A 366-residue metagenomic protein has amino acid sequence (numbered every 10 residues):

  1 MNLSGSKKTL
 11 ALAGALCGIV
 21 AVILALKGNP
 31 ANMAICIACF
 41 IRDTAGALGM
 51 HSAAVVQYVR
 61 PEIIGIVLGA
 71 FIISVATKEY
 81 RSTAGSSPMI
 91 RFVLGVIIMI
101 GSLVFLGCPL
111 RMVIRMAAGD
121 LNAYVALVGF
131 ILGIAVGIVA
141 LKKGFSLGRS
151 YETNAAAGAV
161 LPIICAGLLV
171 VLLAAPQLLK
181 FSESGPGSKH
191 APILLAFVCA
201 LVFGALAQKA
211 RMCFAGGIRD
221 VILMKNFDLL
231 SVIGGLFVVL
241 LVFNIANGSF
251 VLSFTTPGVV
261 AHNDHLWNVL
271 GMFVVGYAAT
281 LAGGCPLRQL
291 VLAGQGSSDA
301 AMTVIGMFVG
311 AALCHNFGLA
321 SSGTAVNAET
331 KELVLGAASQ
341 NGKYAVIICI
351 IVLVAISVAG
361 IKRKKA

Functional and structural regions predicted by a protein language model:
M1-A366: Membrane-interfacial helix-loop segments of redox and metal-homeostasis proteins, especially TM-loop-TM junctions
